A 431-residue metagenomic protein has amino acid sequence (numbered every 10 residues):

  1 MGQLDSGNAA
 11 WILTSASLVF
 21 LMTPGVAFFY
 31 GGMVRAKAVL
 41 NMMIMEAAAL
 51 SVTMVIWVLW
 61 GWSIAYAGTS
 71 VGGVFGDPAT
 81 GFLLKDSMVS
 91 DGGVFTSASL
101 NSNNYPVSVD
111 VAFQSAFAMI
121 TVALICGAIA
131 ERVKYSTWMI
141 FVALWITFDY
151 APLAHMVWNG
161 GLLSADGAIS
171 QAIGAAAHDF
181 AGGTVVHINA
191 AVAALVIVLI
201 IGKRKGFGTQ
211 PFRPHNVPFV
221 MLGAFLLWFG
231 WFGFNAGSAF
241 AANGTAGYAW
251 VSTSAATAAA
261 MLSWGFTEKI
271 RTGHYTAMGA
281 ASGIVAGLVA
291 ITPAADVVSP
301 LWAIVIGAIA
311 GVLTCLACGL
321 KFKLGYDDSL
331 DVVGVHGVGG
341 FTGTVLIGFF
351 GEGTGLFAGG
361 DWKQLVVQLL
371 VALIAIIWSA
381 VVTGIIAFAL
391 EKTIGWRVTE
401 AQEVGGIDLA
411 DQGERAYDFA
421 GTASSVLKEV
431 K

Functional and structural regions predicted by a protein language model:
M1-K431: Glycine- and aromatic-enriched membrane alpha-helices
